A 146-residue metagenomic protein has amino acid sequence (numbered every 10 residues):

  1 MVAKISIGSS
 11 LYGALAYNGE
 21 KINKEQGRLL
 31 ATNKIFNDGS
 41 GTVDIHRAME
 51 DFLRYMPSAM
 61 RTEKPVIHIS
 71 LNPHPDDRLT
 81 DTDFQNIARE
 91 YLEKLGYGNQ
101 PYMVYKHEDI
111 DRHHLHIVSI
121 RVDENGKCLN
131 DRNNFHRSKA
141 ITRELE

Functional and structural regions predicted by a protein language model:
M1-E146: N-terminal nicking endonuclease/strand-transfer module with a His-rich metal-binding environment and a catalytic Tyr
